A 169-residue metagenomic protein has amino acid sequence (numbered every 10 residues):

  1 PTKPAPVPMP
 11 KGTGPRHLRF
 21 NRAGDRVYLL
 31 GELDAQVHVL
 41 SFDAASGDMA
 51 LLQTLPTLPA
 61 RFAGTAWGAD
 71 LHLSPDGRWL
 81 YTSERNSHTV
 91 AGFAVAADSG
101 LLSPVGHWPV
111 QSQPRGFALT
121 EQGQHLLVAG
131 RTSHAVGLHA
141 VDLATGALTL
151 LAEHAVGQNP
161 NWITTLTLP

Functional and structural regions predicted by a protein language model:
T2-P8, Q53-R61, S103-W108, T149-H154: A short beta-strand motif characteristic of beta-propeller blades
M9-R26, T57-G77, V110-H125, H154-P169: Beta-rich, blade/repeat-based domains predominating in secreted/periplasmic proteins but also intracellular
N21, L29-L33, T82-R85, V128-R131: Conserved beta-strand positions in repeat-built beta-propeller and related beta-rich domains
L30-A44, M49-L80: Oxyanion-binding "anion nests"
A35-V37, H88-V90, A135-V136: Structural signal for beta-propeller blades
L40-M49, F93-G100, A140-G146: Short loop/turn segments immediately following beta-strands, especially the blade-tip and inter-blade linker loops
A69, L73-Q113: C-terminal structural cap/anchor segments
H125-P160: Internal helix-turn-beta structural module
